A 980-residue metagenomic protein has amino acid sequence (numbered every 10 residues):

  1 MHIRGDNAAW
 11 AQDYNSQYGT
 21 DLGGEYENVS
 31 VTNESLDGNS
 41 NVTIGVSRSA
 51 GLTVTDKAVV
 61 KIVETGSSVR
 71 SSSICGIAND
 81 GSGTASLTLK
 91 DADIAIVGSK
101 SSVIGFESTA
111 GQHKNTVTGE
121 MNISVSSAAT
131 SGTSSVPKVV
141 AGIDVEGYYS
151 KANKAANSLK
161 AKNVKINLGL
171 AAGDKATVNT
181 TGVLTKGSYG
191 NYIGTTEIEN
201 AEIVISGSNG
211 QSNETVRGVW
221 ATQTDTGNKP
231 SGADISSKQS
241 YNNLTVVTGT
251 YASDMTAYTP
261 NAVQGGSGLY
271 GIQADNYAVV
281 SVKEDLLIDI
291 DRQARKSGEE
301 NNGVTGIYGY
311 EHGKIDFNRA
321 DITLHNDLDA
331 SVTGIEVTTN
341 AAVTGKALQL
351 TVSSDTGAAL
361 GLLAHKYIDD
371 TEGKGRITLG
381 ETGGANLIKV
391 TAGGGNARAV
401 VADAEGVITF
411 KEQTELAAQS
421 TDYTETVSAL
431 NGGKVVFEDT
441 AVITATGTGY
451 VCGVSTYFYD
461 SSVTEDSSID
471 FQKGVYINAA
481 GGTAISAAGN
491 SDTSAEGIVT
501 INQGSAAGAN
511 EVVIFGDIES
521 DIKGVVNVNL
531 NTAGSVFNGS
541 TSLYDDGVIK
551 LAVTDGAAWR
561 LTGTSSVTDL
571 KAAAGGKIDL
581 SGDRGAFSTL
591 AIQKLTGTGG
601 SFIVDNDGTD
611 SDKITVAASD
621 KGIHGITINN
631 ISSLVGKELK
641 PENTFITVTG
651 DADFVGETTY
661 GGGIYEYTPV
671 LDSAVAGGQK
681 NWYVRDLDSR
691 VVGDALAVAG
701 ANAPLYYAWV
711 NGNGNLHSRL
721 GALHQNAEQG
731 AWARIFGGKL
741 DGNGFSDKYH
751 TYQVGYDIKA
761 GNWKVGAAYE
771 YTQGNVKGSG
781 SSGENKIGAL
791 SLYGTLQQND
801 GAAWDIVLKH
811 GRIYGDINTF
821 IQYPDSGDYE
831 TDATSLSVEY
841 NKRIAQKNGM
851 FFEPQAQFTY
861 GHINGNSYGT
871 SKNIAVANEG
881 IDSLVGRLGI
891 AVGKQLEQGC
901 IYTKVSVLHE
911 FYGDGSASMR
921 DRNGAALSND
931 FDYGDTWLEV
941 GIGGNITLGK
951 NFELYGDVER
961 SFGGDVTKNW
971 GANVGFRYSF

Functional and structural regions predicted by a protein language model:
M1-S16, Y26-S47, L52-S73, A85-S102 (+19 more regions): Beta-strand-rich solenoid/repeat architectures in extracellular/passenger domains of polysaccharide-targeting enzymes
W10, I603-T609, A617, G625-K759 (+1 more regions): Outer-membrane translocation/initiation segment of Type V secreted surface proteins
N157, S535, A727-A731, H750 (+8 more regions): Outer-envelope beta-barrel architecture signal
G432, D466, A479-G481, G489-G625 (+2 more regions): Extracellular beta-solenoid/beta-roll
D517, S540, I603, G730-R734 (+8 more regions): Residue-level detector of the transmembrane beta-barrel scaffold of outer-membrane proteins
D688-F852, E959, G964: Outer membrane beta-barrel translocator domains of Type V secretion systems
G700, K748, N775, S779-S781 (+3 more regions): Solvent-exposed, glycine/polar-rich loop segments of beta-barrel outer-membrane systems
S791-L796, A877-F980: Outer membrane beta-barrel transmembrane domains
